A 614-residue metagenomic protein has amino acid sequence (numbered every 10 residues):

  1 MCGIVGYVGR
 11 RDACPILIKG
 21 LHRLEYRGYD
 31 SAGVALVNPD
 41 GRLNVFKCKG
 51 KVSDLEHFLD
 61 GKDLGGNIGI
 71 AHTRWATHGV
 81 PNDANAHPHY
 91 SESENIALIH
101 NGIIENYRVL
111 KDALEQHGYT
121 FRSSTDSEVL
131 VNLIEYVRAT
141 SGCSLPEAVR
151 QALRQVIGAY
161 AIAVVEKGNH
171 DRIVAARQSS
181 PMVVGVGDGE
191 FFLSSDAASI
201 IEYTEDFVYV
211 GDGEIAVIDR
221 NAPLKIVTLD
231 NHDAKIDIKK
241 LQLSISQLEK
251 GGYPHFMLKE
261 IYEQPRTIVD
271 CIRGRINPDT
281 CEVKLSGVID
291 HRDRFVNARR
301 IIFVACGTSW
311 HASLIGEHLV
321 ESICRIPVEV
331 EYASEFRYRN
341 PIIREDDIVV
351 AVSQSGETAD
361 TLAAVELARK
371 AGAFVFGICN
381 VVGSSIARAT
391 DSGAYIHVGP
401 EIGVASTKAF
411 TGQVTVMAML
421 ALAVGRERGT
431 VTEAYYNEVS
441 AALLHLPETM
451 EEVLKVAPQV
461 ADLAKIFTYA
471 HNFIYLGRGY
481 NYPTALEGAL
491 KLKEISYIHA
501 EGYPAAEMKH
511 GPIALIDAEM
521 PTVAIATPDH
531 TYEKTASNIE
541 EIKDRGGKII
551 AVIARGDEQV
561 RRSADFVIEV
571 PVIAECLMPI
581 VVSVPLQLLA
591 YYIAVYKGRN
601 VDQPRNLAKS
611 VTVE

Functional and structural regions predicted by a protein language model:
M1-K250, P254, R266-R299, Y338 (+4 more regions): Conserved short alpha-helical segments that host acidic/polar catalytic motifs at enzyme active sites
N67, A71-A84, D279-R292, G316-V352 (+1 more regions): Glycine-rich oxoanion-binding loops at beta->alpha junctions
P88-Y90, V165, V174-A175, F207-V208 (+12 more regions): Replace "in large, NTP-powered and nucleic-acid-processing enzymes" with "in large, NTP-powered factors and other
V183-V208, S334-A368, E507-K543, I573-Q587 (+1 more regions): Glycine-rich, anion-gripping cofactor-binding loops and their flanking helix/strand elements in enzyme active sites
N231, M257, K548, R561-S563 (+1 more regions): Generic C-terminus detector
Q264-I268, I272-I302, A371, S392-P521 (+1 more regions): Active-site phosphate/pyrophosphate-binding segments
V296-H445, I525-I568, L589: Glycine-rich phosphate-binding loops that contact phosphosugars or nucleotide phosphates
